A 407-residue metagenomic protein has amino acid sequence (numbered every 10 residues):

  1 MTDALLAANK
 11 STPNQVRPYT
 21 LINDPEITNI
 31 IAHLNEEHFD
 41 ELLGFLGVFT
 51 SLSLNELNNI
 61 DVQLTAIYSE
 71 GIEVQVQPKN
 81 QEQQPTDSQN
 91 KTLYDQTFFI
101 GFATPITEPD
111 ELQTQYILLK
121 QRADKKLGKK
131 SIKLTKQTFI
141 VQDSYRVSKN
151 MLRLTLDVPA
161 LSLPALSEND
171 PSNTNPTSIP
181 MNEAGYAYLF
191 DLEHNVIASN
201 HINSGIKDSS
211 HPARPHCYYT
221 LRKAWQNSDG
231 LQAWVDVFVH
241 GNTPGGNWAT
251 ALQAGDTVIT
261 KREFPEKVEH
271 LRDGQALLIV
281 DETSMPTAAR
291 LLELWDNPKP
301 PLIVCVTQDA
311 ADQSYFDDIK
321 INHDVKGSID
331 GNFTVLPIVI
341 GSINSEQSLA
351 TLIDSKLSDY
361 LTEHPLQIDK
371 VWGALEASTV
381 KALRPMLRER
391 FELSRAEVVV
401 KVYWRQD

Functional and structural regions predicted by a protein language model:
T2-D407: Extended, composition-driven regions rather than compact fold-specific motifs
